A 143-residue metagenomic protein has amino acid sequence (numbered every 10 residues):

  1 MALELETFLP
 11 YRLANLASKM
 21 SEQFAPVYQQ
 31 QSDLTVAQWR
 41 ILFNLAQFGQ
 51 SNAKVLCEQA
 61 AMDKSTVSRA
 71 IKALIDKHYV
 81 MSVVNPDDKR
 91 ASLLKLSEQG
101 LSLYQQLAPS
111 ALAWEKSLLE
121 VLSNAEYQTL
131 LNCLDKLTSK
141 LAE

Functional and structural regions predicted by a protein language model:
M1, N124-E143: C-terminal regulatory/oligomerization modules of transcriptional regulators
M1-Q31: N-terminal leader segment of winged-helix/HTH proteins
M20, F24-V27, A60, L103 (+2 more regions): Alpha-helical linker/hinge and terminal dimerization helices associated with HTH transcriptional regulators
E22-T66: N-terminal helix-turn-helix DNA-binding core of bacterial DNA-binding proteins
S32-D33, D76, T138: A secondary-structure capping/hinge motif
F43-Q47, A108, D135: Short, locally clustered residues in the helix-turn-helix/winged-helix DNA-binding domain
Q50, K72-N132: Charged, amphipathic alpha-helical coiled-coil/dimerization segments
S68-A70: Intrinsically disordered and other compositionally biased segments
